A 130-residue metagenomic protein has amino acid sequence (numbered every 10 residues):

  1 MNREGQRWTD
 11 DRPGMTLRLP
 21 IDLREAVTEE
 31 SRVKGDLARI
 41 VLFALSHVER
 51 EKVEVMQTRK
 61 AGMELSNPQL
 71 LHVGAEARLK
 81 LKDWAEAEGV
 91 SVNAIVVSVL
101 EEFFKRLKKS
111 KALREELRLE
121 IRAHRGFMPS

Functional and structural regions predicted by a protein language model:
M1-N2: Intrinsically disordered, low-complexity N-terminal regulatory segments enriched in Ser/Pro/Thr/Gly and acidic/Gln
G5-W8, R18-I40, A75-A94, S98: Surface-exposed, Lys/Arg-rich phosphate-binding patches that contact polyanionic backbones
W8-P13, E64-L65: A cross-kingdom feature marking solvent-exposed beta-strand/loop segments within repeated, beta-rich binding/scaffold
L17-L19, V41, L45, P68-V73 (+2 more regions): Short, structured motif recognition centered on aromatic/hydrophobic residues
G35-T58, V90-R114: Short, basic amphipathic alpha-helical segments that act as recognition/interaction helices in nucleic-acid-binding
E51-E88, R106-S130: Short, positively charged interaction helices/loops
